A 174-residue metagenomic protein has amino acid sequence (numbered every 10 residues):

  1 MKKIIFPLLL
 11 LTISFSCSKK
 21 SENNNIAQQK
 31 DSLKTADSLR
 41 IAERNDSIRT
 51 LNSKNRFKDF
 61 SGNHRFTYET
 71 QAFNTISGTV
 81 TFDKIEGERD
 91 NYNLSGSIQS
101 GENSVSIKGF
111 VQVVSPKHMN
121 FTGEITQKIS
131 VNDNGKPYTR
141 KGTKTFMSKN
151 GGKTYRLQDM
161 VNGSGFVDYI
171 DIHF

Functional and structural regions predicted by a protein language model:
M1-A27: Bacterial Sec-dependent N-terminal signal peptides
E22-R44: Extracellular/lumenal/periplasmic "stalk" regions immediately C-terminal to a signal peptide or transmembrane helix
D37-T81, Y155-V161, F166, H173: Tryptophan-anchored aromatic micro-motifs
K58-E69, G87-S95, K117-F121, G152-L157: Short, hydrophobic/aromatic-rich segments at coil-to-beta transitions
G78-K84, S106-V113, K141-M147: Hydrophobic/aromatic beta-strand elements that line small-molecule binding cavities or substrate pockets in beta-rich
E86-V131: Mature extracytoplasmic domains of secretory-pathway proteins
N103-I107, S130-P137, G165-D171: A short, polar/proline- and glycine-enriched secondary-structure boundary/capping micro-motif
N120-N150: An anionic, turn-rich surface loop/hairpin at beta-sheet edges that serves as a generic interaction/coordination patch
